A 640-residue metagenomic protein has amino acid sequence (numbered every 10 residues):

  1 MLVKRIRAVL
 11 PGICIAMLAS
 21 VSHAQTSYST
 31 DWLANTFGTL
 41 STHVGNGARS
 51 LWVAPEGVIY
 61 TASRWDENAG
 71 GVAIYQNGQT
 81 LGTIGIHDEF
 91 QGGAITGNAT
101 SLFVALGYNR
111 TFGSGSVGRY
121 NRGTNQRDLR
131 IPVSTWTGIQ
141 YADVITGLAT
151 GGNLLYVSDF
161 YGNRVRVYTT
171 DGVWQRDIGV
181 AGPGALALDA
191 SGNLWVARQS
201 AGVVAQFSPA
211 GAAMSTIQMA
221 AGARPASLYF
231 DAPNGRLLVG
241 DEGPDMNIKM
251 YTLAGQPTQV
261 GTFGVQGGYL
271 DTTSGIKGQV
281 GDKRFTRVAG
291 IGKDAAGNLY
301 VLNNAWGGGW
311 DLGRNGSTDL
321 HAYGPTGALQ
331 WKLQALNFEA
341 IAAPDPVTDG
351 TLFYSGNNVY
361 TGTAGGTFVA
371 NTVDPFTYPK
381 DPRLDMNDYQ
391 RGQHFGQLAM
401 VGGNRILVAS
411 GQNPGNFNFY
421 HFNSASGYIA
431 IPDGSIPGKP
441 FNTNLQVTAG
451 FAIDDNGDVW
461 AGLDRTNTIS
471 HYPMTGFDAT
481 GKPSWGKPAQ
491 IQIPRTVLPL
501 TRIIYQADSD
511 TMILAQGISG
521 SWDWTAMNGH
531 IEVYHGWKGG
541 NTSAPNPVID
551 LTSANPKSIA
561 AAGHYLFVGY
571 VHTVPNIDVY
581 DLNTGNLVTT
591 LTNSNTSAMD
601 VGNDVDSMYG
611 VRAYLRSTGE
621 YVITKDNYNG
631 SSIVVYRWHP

Functional and structural regions predicted by a protein language model:
W32-S41, G85-D88, L129-Q140, Q218-A220 (+7 more regions): Surface-exposed loop and turn segments in beta-propeller and other repeat-based domains that flank or scaffold
T39-N68: Beta-strand-rich domains and repeat architectures in extracellular enzymes and scaffolds, especially beta-propellers
G47-S50, E89-T96, A142-L148, G182-L188 (+8 more regions): Repeated scaffold domains used in trafficking and secretory/extracellular systems, primarily beta-propellers
V58-Y60, L102-V104, L155-V157, N193-V196 (+8 more regions): Conserved beta-propeller blade signature
W65-A69, Y108-G113, G162-N163, A201-G202 (+8 more regions): Short glycine/acidic-enriched loop and turn motifs that connect beta-strands
G70-A73, G115-G118, R164-R166, G202-A205 (+8 more regions): A short loop-to-beta-strand structural motif that recurs across blades of beta-propeller domains
Y75-Q79, N121-N125, Y168-V173, F207-A212 (+8 more regions): Short loop/turn segments that connect beta-strands within beta-propeller blades
I341, V359-T361, G602-P640: Blade-level signature of beta-propeller repeat domains, shared across WD40, Kelch, NHL, RCC1 and BNR/Asp-box propellers
